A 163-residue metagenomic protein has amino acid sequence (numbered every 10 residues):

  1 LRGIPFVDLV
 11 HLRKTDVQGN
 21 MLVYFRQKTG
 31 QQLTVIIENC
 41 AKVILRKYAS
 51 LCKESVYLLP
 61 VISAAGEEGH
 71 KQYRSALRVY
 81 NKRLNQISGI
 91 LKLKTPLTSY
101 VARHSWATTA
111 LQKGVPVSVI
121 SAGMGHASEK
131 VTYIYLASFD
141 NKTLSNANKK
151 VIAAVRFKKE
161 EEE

Functional and structural regions predicted by a protein language model:
L1-V7, T109: Short pre-functional
I4, H11-K47: Conserved tyrosine-mediated DNA breakage-rejoining catalytic core shared by Y-recombinases
V7-V10, I120: Alpha-helix N-cap/helix-start motif at helix boundaries, enriched for small hydrophobics
T15-M21, K94-T95, V115-I134, E160-E163: Short, polar N-cap/turn motifs at the start of nucleic acid-interacting alpha helices
V23-I36, E67-A76, K94-V101, F139: Short, contiguous acidic/charged loop-to-helix segments that flank catalytic cores in large enzymes
R26-G30, A65, M124-K149: Catalytic-site neighborhood detector that most strongly recognizes the C-terminal catalytic loop/helix of tyrosine
K47, K53, V61-H70, K150-E163: C-terminal secondary-structure termini that scaffold catalytic or DNA-interacting sites
E54, N81-A122: Short, basic (Lys/Arg/His-rich) helix/loop patches that form interaction surfaces in the mid-to-C-terminal regions
